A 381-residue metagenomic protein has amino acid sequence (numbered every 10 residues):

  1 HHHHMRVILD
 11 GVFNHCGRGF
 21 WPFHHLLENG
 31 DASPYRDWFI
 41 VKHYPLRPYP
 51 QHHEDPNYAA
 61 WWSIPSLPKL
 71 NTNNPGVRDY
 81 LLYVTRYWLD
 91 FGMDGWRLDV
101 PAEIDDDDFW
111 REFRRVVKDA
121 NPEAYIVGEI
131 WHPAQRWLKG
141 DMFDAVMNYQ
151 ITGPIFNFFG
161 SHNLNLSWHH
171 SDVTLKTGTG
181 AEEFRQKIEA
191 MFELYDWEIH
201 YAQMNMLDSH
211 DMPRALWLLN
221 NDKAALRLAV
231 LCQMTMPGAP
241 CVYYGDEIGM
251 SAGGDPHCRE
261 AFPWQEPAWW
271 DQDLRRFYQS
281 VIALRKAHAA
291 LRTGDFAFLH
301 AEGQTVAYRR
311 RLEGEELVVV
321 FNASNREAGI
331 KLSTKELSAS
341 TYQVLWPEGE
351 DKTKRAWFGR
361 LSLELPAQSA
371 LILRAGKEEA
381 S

Functional and structural regions predicted by a protein language model:
H1-F91, F113-D119, Q135-R136: Substrate-binding/active-site clefts of carbohydrate-active enzymes
H1-H3, N14-H15, F20, H24-D31 (+7 more regions): Active-site-proximal helices and loops of the catalytic beta/alpha 8
H3-M5, G92-D94, N121-A124, F143 (+2 more regions): Short, well-ordered coil/turn segments that N-cap beta-strands
V7-L9, W96, I126-G128, M147 (+2 more regions): Hydrophobic faces of well-ordered beta-strands that scaffold small-molecule active sites in alpha/beta enzyme cores
G92-M93, D208-M212, G253-F262: Short acidic (Asp/Glu) and glycine-rich catalytic loops that position anionic groups and cofactors
I199-L219: Active-site clefts of carbohydrate-active enzymes
L228-V230: Conserved glycine-rich, hydrophobic/aromatic-active-site segments that form phosphate/pyrophosphate or metal-binding
P237, V242, I248-S381: Carbohydrate-interacting/catalytic domains
